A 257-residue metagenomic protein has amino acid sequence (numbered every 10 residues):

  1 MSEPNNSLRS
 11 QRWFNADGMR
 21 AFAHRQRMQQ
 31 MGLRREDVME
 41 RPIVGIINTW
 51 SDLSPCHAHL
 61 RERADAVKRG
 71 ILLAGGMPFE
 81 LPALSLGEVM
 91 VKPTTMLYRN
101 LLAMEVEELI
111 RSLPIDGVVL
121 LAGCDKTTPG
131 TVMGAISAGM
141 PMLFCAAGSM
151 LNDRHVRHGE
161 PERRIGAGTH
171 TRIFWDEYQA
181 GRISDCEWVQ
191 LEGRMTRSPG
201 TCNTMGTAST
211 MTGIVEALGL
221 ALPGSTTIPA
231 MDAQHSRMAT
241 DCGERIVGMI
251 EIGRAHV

Functional and structural regions predicted by a protein language model:
M1-R41: N-terminal amphipathic/basic leader segments beginning at the initiator methionine
E3, R34, K68-I71, I165 (+1 more regions): Ligand-binding pocket scaffold of soluble enzyme catalytic domains
R12-G18, H59-L101: Anionic-ligand anchoring segments at beta-strand to alpha-helix junctions in alpha/beta enzyme folds, i.e., glycine
P55-L60, T128-P129: Glycine/threonine-rich flexible loop motifs
M96-R254: Active-site cavity-forming subdomains of large catalytic enzyme subunits
